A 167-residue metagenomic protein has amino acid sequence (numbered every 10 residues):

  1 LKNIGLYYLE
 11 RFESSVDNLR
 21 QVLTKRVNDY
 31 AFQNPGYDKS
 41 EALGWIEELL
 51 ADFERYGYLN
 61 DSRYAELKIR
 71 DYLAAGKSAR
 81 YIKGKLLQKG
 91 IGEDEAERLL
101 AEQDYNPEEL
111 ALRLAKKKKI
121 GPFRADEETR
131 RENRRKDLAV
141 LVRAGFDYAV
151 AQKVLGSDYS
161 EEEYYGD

Functional and structural regions predicted by a protein language model:
L1-D167: An alpha-helical, amphipathic repeat domain used for nucleic-acid recognition, typified by the mTERF helical solenoid
